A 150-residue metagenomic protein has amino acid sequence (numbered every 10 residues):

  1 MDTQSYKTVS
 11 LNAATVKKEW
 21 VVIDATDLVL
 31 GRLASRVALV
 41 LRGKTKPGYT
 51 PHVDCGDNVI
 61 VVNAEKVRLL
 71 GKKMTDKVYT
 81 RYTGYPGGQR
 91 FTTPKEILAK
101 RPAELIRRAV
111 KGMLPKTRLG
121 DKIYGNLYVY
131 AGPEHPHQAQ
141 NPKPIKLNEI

Functional and structural regions predicted by a protein language model:
M1-R108, R118, P136-I150: Ribosome large-subunit tunnel/peptidyl-transferase-proximal elements
I106-R107, K111, Y124: Hydrophobic, well-ordered secondary-structure segments
G120-Y130, P136: C-terminal structural segments of small proteins and small subunits
